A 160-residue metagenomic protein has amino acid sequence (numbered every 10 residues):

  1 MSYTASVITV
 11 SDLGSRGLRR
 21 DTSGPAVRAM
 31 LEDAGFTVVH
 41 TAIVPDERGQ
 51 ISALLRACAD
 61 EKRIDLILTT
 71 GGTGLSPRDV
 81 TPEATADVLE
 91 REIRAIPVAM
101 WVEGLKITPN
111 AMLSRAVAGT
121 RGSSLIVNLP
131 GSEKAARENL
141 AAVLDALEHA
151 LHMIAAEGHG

Functional and structural regions predicted by a protein language model:
M1-G160: Non-catalytic beta/alpha edge segments that cap or flank active sites
